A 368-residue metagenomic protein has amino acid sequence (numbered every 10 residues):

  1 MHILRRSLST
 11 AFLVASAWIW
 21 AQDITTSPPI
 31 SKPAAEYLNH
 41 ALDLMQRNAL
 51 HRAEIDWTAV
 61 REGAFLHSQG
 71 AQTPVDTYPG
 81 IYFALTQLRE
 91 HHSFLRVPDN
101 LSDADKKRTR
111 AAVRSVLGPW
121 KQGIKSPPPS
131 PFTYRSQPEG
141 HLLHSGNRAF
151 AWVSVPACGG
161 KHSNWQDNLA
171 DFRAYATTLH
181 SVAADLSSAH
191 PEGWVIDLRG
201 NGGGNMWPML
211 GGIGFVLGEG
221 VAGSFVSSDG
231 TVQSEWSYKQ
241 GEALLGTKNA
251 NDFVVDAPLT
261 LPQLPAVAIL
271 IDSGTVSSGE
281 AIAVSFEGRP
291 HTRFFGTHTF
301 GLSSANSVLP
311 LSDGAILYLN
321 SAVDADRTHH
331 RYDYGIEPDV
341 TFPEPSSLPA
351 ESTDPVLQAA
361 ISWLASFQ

Functional and structural regions predicted by a protein language model:
M1-S9: Bacterial N-terminal signal peptides that target proteins for export
I3-L4, D56, V97, N249 (+1 more regions): Short, solvent-exposed coil/turn linker segments
L8-S9, L13, P33, S352: Residues at the start of alpha-helices and the adjacent loop-to-helix junctions
F12-A21: Hydrophobic h-region of N-terminal signal peptides that target proteins for export in Gram-negative bacteria
W20, P191-E192, I336-T341: Short acidic (Asp/Glu) and glycine-rich catalytic loops that position anionic groups and cofactors
A21-E235, G241, A281, V308-P310 (+3 more regions): Flexible, low-complexity junctional segments that flank or bridge functional domains
M206-T353, Q358, W363: Conserved acidic, small-residue-rich alpha-beta core segments centered on
